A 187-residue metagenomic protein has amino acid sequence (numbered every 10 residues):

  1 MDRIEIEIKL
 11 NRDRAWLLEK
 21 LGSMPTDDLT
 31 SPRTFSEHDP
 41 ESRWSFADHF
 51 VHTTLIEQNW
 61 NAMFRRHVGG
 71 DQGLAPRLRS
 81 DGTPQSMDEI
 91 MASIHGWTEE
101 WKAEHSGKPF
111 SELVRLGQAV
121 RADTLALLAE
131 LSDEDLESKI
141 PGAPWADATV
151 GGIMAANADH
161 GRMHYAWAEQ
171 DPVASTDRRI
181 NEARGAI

Functional and structural regions predicted by a protein language model:
M1-I8: N-terminal export signals and maturation junctions of secreted/periplasmic proteins
R3, F110, M154: Flexible, glycine- and charge-enriched loops at secondary-structure boundaries
E7, A15-L18, P32-A92, A122-L125 (+1 more regions): Short, contiguous alpha-helical
K9, A103-A119: A short, structured beta-strand-centered segment in the mid-to-C-terminal lobe of catalytic cores from group-transfer
E37, W97-H105: A short small-residue
